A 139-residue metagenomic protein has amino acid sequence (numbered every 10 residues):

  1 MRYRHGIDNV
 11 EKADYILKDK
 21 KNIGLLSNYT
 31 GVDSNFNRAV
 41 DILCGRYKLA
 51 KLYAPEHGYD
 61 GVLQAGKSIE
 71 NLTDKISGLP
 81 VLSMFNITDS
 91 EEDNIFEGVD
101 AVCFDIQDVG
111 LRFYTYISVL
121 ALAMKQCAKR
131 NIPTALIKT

Functional and structural regions predicted by a protein language model:
M1-K48: N-terminal phosphate-binding or glycine-rich loops at protein starts, especially the Walker A/P-loop of NTPases
L26-N28, Y53, I137: Short hydrophobic segments within beta-strands
T30-D33, E56-D60, D89, D108-R112: Solvent-exposed loop/turn segments at secondary-structure junctions within structured extracellular/periplasmic domains
C44, H57-D60, G66-E70: A cross-family phosphate/adenosyl-ligand binding-site feature
K48-H57: Short internal beta-strands
G66-D100, L111: Glycine-rich oxoanion-binding loops at beta->alpha junctions
E97, F104-T139: Active-site histidine-anchored catalytic micro-motif
